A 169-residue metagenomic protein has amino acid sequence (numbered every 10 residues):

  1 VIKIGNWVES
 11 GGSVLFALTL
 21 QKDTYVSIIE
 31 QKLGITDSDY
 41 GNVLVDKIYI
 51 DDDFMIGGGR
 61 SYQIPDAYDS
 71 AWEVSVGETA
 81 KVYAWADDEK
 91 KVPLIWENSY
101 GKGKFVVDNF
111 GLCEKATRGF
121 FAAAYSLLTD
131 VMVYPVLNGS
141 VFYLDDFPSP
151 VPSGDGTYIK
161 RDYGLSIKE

Functional and structural regions predicted by a protein language model:
V1-I29, K102: Short alpha-beta junction capping motif
K3-G5, K32, Y158-R161: Glycine-rich, phosphate-binding/catalytic loops in enzymes
W7, K32, A123, L127: Residues that form generic nucleotide/phosphate-binding pockets
G12-S13, A71-G139: A glycine-centered loop/beta-turn motif at secondary-structure junctions
A17-D87: An acidic, glycine-rich "communication" segment
A17-L20, D108-G111, L144-F147: Active-site-proximal beta-strand/loop segments in catalytic clefts of secreted hydrolases
L33, D37, L127-V131, E169: Hydrophobic, Leu/Ile/Phe/Ala-enriched alpha-helical segments that form helix-helix packing faces
C113-T117, M132-E169: Active-site beta->alpha N-cap acidic-glycine motif
